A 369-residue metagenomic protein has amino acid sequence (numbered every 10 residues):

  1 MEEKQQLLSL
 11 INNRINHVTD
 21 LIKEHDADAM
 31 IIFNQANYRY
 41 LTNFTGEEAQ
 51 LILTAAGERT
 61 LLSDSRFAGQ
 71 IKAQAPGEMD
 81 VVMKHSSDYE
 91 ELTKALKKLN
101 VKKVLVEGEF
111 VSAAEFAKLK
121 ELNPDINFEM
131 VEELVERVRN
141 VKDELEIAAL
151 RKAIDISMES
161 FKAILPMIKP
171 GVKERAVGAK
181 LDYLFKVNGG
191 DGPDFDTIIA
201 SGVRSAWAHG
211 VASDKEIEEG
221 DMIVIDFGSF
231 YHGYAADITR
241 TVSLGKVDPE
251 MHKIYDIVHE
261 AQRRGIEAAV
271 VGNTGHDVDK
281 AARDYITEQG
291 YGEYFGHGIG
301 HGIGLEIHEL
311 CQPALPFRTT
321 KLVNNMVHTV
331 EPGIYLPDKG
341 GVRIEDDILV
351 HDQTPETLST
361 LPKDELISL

Functional and structural regions predicted by a protein language model:
M1-L369: Active-site neighborhoods and metal-handling regions in enzymes and metal-associated proteins
